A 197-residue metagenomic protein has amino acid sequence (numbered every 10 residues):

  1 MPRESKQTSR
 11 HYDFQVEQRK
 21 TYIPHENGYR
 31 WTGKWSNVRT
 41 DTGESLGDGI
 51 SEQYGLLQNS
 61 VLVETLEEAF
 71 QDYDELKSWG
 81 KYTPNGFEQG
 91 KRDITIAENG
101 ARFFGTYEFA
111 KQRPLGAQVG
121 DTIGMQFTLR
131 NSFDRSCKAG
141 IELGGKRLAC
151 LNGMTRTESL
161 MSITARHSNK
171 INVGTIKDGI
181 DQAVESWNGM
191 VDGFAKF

Functional and structural regions predicted by a protein language model:
M1-E67: Feature for intrinsically disordered/low-complexity regulatory segments and propeptides
T65, F70-F197: Intrinsic disorder/low-complexity polar-acidic segments
